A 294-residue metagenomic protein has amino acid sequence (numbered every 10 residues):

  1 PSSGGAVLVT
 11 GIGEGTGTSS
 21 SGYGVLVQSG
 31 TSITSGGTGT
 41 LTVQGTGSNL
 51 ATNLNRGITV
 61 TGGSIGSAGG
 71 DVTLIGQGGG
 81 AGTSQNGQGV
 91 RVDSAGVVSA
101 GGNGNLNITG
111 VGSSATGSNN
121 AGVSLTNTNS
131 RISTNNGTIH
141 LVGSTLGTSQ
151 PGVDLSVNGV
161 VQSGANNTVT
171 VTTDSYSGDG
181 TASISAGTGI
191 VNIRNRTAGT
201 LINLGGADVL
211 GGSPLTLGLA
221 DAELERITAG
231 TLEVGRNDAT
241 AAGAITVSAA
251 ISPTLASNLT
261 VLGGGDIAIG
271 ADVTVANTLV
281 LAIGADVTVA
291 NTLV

Functional and structural regions predicted by a protein language model:
P1-V294: Extracellular lectin-like interaction modules
